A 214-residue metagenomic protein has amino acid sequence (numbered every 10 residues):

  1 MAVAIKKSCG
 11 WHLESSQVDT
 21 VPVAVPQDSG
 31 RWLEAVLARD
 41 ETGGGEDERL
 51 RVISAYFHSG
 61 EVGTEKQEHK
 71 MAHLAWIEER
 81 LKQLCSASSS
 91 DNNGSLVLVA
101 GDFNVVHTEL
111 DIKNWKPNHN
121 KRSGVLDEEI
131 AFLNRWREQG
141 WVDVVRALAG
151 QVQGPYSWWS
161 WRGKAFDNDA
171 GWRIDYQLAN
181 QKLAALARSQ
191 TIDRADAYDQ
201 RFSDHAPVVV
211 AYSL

Functional and structural regions predicted by a protein language model:
M1, L74, E78-K82, L133-N134: Short amphipathic alpha-helical segments and helix-helix/interface helices
M1-V62: Structured beta-strand-rich core segments of catalytic domains in phosphoester-bond hydrolases
E14-V21, T108-L214: Metal-dependent phosphoester-hydrolase catalytic domains
V18-V25, F57-E78, K116-K121: Surface-exposed cleft-lining segments at the edges of enzyme active sites
Q27-S29, H69-I77, C85, V125-E128 (+1 more regions): Soluble or luminal CAZymes and related metallo-dependent hydrolases
A35, V52, R80-D111, V144 (+3 more regions): Active-site beta-strand/loop signature of hydrolases that rely on acidic residues for catalysis
D47, N92, E138-Q139: Short, well-ordered coil/turn elements that cap or connect secondary structure elements
Y56-H58, N104-V106, L148-G150: Catalytic metal-binding/acid-base residues of hydrolase active sites
